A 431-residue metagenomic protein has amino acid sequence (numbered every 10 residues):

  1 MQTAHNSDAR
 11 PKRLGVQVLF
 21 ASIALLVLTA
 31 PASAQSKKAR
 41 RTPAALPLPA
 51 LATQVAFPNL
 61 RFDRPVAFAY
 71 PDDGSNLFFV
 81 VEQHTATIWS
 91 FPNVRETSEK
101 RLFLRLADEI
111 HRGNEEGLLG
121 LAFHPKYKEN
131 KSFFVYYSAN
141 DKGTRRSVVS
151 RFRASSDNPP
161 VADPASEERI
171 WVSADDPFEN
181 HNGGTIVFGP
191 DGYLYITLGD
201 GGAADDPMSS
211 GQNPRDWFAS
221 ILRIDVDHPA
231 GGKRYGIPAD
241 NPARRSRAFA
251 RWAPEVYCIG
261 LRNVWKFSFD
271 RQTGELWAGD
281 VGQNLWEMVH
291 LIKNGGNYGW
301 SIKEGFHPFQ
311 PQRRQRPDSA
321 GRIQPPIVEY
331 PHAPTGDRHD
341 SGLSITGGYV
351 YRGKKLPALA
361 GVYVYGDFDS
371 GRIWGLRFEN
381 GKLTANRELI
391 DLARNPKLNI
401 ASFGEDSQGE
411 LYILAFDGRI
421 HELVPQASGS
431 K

Functional and structural regions predicted by a protein language model:
M1-L14: N-terminal secretory signal peptides that target proteins for export/translocation
S7, S22, S33-S36, S430: Serine residues within intrinsically disordered or low-complexity segments
Q17-T29: Bacterial N-terminal signal peptides
Q35-D205, K266-F269, G274-M288, S341-N380 (+1 more regions): Acidic, Gly/Ser/Thr-rich repeat motifs that build Ca2+-stabilized beta-propeller blades
T42-L60, E96-R112, F152-P177, P214-N263 (+2 more regions): Blade-edge beta-strand/turn elements of extracellular beta-propeller and related beta-sheet repeat scaffolds
A204-D216: Acidic/polar, solvent-exposed loop segments in beta-strand-rich repeat domains
K233, H290-L291, N297-G299, K303-R313 (+1 more regions): Extended hydrophobic/aromatic segments used for targeting, binding, or gating
D280-G282, I292, K303-H307, P311-T346: Extracellular protease catalytic domains of secreted zymogens
